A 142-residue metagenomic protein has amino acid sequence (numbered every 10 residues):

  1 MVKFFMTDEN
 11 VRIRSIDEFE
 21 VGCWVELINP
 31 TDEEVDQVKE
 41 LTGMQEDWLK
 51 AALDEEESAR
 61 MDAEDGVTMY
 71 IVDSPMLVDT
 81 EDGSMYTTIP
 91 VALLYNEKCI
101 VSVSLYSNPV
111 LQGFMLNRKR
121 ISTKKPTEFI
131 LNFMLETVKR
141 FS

Functional and structural regions predicted by a protein language model:
M1-S142: Peripheral, non-transmembrane regulatory/ligand-interaction domains of membrane transport proteins
